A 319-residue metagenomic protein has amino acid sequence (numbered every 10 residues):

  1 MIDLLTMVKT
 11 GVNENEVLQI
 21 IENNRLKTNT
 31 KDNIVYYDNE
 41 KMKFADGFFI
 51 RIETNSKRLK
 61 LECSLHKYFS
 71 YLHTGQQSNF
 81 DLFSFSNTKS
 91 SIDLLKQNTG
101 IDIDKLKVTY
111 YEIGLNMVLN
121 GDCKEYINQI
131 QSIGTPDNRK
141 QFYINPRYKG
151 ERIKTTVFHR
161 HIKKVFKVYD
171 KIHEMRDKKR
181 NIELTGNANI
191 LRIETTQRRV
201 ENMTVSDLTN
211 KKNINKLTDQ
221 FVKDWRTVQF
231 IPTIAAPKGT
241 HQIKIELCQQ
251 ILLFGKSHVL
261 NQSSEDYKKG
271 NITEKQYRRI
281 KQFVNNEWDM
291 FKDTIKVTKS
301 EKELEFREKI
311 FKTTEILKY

Functional and structural regions predicted by a protein language model:
M1-Q262, F291, V297, E308-Y319: Structured, helix-rich domain cores that form ligand/interaction pockets
S263-I272: Short, aromatic/basic-rich helix-turn unit that serves as a nucleic-acid recognition element
N271-K281: Helix-turn-helix DNA-binding segment
I280-Q282, N286, E303-I316: Alpha-helical oligomerization segments
Q282-T298: Short, solvent-exposed alpha-helical "recognition" segments
